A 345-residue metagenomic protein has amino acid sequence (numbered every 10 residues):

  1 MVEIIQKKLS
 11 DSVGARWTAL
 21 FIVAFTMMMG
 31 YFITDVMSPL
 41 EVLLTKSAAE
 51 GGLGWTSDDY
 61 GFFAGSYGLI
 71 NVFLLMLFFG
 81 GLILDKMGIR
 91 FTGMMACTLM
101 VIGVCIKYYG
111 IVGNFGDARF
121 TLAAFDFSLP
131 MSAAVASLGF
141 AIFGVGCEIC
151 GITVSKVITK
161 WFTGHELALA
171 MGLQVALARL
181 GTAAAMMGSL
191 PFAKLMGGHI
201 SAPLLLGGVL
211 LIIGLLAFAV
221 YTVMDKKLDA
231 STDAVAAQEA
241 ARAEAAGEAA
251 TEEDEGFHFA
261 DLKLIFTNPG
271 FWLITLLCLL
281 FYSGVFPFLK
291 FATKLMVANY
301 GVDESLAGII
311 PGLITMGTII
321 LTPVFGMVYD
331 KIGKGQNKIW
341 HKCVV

Functional and structural regions predicted by a protein language model:
V2-V13, D229-L273: Juxtamembrane intracellular "pre-TM" segments in multi-pass secondary transporters
T18-A49, S57, F288-T293: Extracytoplasmic
M37-V42, N268-P323: Extracytoplasmic gate region of multi-pass secondary transporters
G65-L82, G312-F325: Central cavity-lining transmembrane alpha-helices of secondary-active solute carriers, predominantly the Major
T98-S128: C-terminal ends and interior cores of transmembrane alpha-helices in multi-pass membrane transporters/permeases
A133, G139-L177: Cytoplasmic helix-loop-helix junction between adjacent transmembrane helices in 12-TM secondary transporters
A168-K194: Glycine-rich segments within core transmembrane alpha-helices of 12-TM secondary carriers
S201-Y221: Symmetry-related core transmembrane helices of the 12-TM Major Facilitator Superfamily/SLC fold
